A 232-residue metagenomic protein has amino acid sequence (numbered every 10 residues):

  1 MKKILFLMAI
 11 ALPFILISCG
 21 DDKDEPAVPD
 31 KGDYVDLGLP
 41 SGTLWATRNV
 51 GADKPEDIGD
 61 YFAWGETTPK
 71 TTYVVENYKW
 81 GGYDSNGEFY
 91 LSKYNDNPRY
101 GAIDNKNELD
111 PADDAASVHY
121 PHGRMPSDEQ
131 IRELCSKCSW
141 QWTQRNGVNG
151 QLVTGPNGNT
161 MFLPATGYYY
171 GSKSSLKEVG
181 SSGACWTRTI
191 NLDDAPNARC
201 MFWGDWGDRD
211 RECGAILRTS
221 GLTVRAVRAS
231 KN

Functional and structural regions predicted by a protein language model:
I4-P13: Sec-dependent N-terminal signal peptides
I15-S18: C-terminal motif of bacterial Sec signal peptides marking the signal peptidase cleavage site
G20-D22: Bacterial signal peptide processing site
D24-N77, G82-E88, K93-N232: C-terminal, surface-exposed recognition/capping segments
